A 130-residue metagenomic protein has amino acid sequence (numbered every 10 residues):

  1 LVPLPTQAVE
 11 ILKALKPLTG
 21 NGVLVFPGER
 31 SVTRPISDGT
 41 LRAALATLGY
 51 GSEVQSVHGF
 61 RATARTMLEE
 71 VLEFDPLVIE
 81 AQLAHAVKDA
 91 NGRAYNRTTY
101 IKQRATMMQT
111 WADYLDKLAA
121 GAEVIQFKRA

Functional and structural regions predicted by a protein language model:
V2, E10-T33, D38-A81, H85 (+2 more regions): Short, basic (Lys/Arg/His-rich) helix/loop patches that form interaction surfaces in the mid-to-C-terminal regions
P5, P27, N96: Residue-level detector of conserved, well-ordered beta-strand and adjacent loop positions that form binding/recognition
P5, R34-D38, R104, M108: A structural signal for well-ordered alpha-helical scaffolds and beta->alpha junctions
V9, E73, L83-L118: Catalytic-site neighborhood detector that most strongly recognizes the C-terminal catalytic loop/helix of tyrosine
E29-R30, T98, A130: Flexible interdomain linker/hinge and immediately adjacent N-terminus of the catalytic tyrosine-recombinase domain
V124-R129: Short hydrophobic short-linear motifs embedded in intrinsically disordered terminal tails or helical linkers
